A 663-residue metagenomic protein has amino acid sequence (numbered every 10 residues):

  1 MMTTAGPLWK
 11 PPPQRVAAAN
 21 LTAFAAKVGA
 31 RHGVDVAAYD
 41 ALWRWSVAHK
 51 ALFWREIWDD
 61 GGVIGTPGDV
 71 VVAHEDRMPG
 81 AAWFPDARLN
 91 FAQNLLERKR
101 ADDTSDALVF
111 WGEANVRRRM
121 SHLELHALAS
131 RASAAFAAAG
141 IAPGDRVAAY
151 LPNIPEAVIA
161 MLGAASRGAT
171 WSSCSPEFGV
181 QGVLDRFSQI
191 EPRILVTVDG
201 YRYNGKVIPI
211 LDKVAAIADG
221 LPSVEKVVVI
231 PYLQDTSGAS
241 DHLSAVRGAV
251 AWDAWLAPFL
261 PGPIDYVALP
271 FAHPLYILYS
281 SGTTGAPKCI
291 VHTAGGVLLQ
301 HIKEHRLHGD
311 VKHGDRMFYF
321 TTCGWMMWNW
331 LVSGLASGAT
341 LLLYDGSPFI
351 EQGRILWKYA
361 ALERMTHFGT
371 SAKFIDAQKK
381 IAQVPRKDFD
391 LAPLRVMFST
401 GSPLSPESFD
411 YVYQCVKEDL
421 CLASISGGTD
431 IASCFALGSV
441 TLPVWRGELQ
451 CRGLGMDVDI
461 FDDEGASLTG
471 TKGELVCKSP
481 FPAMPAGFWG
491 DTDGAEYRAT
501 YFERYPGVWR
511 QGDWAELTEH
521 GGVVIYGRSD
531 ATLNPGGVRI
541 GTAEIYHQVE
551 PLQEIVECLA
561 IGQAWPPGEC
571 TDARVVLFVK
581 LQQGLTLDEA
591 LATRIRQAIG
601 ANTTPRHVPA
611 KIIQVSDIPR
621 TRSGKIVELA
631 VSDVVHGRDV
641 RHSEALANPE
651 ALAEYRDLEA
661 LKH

Functional and structural regions predicted by a protein language model:
A41-W45, A92, L108-L162, G179-L184 (+2 more regions): Conserved AMP-binding/adenylate-forming core of the ANL superfamily
T104-D106, V228-V229, S244-Y279, A286 (+2 more regions): Conserved pre-ATP/AMP-binding loop-to-beta segment of ANL
A149, C174-D199, V214, F349 (+10 more regions): AMP-binding/adenylate-forming catalytic core of the ANL superfamily
P152, I194-K213, Q234, T322 (+4 more regions): Adenylate-forming
L162, S166-A254, E363-R364, S371-A372: Structural core segment of the AMP-binding/adenylate-forming
K226-P231, A601-I626, R638-K662: AMP-binding/adenylate-forming catalytic domain of the ANL superfamily
G296-R316, M326-T366, I381-Q383: Conserved AMP-binding/adenylation subdomain of ANL enzymes
L307, A361, R395-G522, R528-T532 (+1 more regions): Conserved AMP-binding/adenylate-forming
